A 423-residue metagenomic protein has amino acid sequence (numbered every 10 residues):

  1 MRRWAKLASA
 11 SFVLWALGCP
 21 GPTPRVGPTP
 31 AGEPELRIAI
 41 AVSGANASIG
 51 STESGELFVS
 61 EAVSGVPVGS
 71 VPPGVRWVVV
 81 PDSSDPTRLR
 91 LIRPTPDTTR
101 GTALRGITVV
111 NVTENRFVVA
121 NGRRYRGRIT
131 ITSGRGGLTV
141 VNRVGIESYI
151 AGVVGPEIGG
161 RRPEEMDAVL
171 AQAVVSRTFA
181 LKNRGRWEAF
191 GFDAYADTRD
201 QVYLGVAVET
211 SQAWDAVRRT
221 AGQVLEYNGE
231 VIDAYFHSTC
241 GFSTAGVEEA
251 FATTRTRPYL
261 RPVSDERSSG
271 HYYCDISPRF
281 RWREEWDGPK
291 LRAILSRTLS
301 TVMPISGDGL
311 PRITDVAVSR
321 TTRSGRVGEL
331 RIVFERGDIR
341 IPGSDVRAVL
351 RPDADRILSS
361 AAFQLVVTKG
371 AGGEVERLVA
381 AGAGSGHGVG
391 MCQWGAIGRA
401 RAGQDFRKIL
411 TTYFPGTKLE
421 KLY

Functional and structural regions predicted by a protein language model:
R2-Y423: Conserved, single-site charged/polar hotspot
